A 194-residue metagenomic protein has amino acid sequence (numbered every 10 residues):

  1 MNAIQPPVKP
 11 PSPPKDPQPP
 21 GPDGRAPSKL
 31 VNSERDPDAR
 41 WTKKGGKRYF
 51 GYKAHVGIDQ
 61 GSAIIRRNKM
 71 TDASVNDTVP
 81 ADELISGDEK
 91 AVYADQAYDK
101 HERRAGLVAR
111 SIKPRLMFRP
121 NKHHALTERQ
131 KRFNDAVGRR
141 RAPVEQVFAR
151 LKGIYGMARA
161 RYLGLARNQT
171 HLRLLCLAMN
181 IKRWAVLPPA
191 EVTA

Functional and structural regions predicted by a protein language model:
M1-A109: Polybasic low-complexity intrinsically disordered regions
P10-P14, T127-D135: Short, surface-exposed amphipathic charged segments that create phosphate/polyanion-binding patches used for binding
H55-G57, R67, Y93, R115 (+3 more regions): Structured core elements
T71, P120-K122: Short, solvent-exposed coil/turn elements at secondary-structure transition points
V79, E102, H123-Q130: Short, charged, surface-exposed secondary-structure boundary motifs
Q96, F118-R119, Q146: Short secondary-structure boundary segments
H101, A105, R110-S111, Q130-A194: Basic, amphipathic alpha-helical segments enriched in Lys/Arg and hydrophobic/aromatic residues
R110-F118: Short hydrophobic/aromatic-enriched beta-strand-loop microsegments
